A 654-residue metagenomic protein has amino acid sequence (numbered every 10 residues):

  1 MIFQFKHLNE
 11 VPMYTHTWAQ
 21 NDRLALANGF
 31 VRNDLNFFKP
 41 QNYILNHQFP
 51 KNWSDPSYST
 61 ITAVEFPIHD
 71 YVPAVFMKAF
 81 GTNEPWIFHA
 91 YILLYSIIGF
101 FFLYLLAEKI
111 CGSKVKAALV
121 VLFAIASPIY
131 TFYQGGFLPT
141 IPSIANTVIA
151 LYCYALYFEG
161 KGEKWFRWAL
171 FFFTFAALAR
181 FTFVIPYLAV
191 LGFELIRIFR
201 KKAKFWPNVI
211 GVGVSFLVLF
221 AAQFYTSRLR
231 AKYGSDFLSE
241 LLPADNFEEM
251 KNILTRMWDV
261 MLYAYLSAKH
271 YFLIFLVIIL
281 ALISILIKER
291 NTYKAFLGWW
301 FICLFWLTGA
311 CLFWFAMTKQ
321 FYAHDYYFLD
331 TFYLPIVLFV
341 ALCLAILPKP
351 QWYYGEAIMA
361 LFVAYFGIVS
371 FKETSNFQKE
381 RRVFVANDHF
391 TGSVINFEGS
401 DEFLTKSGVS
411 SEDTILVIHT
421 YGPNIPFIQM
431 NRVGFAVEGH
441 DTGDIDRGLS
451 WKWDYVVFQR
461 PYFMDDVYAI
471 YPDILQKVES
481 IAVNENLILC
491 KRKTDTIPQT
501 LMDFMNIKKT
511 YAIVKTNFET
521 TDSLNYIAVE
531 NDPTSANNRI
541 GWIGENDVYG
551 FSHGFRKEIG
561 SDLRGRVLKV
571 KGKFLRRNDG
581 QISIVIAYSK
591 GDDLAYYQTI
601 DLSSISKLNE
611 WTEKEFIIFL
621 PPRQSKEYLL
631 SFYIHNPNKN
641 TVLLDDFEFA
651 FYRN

Functional and structural regions predicted by a protein language model:
M13-Y14, D325, I358-K406, Y421-I425 (+1 more regions): Membrane-proximal, lumen/periplasm-facing interface regions of secretory-pathway glyco- and lipid-modifying enzymes
L119, A124, W168-F173, G213-L217 (+3 more regions): Transmembrane alpha-helix segments characteristic of polytopic inner-membrane glycan-assembly/cell-envelope
F132-S143: Short acidic/glycine- and proline-prone juxtamembrane loop motifs at membrane-interface regions of multi-pass membrane
T140, I185, F321-P348: Hydrophobic/aromatic-rich transmembrane helices and adjacent perimembrane loops
C153-K161, F173, I185-L217, I283-Y293: Perimembrane helix-loop-helix junctions
F171, V212-L217, C343-Q378: Signature aromatic-anchored transmembrane alpha helix within multi-pass, membrane-resident enzymes that catalyze glycan
P207-I279, T308-F315: Membrane-lumen/periplasm interface segments of specific transmembrane helices in polyprenyl phosphate-linked
V394, E402-T442, Y455-R460, C490: Short periplasmic/luminal acceptor-recognition loop of GT-C membrane glycosyltransferases, typified by
